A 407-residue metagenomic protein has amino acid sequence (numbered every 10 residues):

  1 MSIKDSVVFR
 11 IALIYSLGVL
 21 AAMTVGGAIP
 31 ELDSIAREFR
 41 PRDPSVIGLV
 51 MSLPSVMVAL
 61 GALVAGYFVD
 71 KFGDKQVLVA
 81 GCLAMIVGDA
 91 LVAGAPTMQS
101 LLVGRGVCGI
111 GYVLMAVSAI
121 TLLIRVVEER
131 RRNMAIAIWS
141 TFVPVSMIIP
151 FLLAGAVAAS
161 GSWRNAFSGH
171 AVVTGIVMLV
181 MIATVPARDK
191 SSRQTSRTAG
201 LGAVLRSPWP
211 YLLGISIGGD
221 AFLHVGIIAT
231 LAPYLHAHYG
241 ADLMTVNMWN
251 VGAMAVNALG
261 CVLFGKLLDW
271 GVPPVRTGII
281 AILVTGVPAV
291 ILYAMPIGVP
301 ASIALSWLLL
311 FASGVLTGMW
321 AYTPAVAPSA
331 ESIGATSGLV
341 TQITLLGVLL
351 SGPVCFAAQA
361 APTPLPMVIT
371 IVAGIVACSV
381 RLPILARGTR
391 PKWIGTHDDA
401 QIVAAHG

Functional and structural regions predicted by a protein language model:
G26, S55-L63, M147-I148, M254-V262 (+1 more regions): Residue-level signature of mid-helix packing/kink "hotspots" within the transmembrane helices of 12-pass Major
I29, W209-M254, A258-C261: Extracytoplasmic gate region of multi-pass secondary transporters
P41, G73, G94-Q99, E128 (+2 more regions): Helix-breaking motifs and short loop linkers at transmembrane-helix boundaries and internal kinks in secondary membrane
L60-M98: Conserved MFS/SLC helix-loop-helix module at the cytosolic interface between two early adjacent transmembrane helices
G104-V143: Cytoplasmic helix-loop-helix junction between adjacent transmembrane helices in 12-TM secondary transporters
E129-P186: Helix-loop-helix hairpin linking two adjacent transmembrane segments in secondary transporters
P274-M319: C-terminal transmembrane helical hairpin of 12-TM major facilitator-type secondary transporters
A330-P362: A late C-terminal transmembrane helix in Major Facilitator Superfamily
